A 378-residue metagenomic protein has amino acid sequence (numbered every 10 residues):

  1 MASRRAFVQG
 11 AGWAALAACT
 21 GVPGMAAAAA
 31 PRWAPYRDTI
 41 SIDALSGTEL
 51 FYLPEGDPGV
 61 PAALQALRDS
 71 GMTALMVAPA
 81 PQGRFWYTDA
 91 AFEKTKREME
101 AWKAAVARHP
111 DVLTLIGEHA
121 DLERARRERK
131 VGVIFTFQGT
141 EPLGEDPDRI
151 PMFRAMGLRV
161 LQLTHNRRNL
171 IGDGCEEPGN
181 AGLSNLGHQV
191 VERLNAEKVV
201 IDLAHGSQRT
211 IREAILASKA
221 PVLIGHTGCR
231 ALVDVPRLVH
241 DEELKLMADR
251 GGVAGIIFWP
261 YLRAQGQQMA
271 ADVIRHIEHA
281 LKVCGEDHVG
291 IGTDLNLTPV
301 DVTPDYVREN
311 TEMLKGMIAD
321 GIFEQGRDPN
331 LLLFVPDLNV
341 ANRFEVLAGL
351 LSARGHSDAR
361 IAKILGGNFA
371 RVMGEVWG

Functional and structural regions predicted by a protein language model:
A2-A17, G21, A27-G179, D234-G378: N-terminal hydrophobic targeting/anchoring segments and the immediately downstream early-domain regions of hydrolases
E141-G144, A155-R237: Divalent metal-binding pocket/active-site signature
